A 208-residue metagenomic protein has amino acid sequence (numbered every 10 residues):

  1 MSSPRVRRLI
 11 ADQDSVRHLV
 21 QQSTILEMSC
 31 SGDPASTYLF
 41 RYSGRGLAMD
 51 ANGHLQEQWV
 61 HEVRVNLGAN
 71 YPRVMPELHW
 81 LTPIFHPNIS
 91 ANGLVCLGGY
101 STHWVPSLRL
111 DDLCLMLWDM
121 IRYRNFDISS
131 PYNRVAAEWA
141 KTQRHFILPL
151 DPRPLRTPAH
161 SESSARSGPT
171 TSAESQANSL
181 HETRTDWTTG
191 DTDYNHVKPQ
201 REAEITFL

Functional and structural regions predicted by a protein language model:
M1-V60, A69-L208: UBC/E2-like fold recognition across ubiquitin and ubiquitin-like conjugation systems, capturing catalytically active
